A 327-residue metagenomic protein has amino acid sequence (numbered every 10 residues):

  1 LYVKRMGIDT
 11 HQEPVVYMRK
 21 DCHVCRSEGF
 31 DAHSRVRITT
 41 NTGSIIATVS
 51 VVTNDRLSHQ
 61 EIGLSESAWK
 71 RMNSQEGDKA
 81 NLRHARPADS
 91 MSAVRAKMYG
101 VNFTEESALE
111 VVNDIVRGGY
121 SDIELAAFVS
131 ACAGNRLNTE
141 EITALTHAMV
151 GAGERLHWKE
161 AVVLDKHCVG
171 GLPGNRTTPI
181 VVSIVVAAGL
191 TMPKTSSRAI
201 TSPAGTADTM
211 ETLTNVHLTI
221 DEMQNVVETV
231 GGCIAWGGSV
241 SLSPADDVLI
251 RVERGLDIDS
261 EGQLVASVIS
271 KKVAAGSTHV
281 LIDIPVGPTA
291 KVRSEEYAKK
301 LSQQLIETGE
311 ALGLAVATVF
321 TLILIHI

Functional and structural regions predicted by a protein language model:
L1-Y99: Long, compositionally biased stretches
R86-P173, T212: Acidic, glycine/proline-rich low-complexity segments that act as flexible tails and inter-domain linkers
F128, M210, I282, L322: Residue-level signal for inorganic ion chemistry
V162-V186, L190-S202: Glycine/serine-rich anion-binding loops at beta->alpha junctions that coordinate negatively charged ligand groups
T209-C233, Q303-G309, G313: A glycine-rich helix N-cap at a beta->alpha junction
V230-H279: Phosphate/diphosphate-binding glycine-rich loops and adjacent basic-rich segments that engage nucleotide
I284-G287, K291-T321: Functional cores that coordinate and move charged inorganic groups
I325-I327: Conserved small/polar residues in nucleotide/adenosyl-binding loops
